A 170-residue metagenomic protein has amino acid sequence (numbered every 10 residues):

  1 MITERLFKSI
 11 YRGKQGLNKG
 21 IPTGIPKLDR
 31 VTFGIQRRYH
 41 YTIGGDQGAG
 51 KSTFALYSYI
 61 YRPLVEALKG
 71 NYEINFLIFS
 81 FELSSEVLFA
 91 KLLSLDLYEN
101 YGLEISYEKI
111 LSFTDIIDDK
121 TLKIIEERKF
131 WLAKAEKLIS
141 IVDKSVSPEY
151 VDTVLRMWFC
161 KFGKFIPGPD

Functional and structural regions predicted by a protein language model:
M1-E99: The Walker A/P-loop phosphate-binding site
R30, E66-G168: Cytosolic-facing regulatory segments adjacent to core modules
T42, G168-D170: Structural motif
